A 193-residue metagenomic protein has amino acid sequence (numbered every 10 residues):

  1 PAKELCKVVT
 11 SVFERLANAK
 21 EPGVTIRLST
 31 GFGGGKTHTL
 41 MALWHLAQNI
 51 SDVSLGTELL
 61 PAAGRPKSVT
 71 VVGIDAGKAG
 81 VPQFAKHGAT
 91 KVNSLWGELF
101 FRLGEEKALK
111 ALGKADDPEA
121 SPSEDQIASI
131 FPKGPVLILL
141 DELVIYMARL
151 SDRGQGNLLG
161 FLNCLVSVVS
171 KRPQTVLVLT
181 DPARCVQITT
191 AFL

Functional and structural regions predicted by a protein language model:
P1-A19: N-terminal pre-Walker A segment at the start of P-loop NTPase domains
K3-C6, I26-G31, H38-D125: P-loop NTPase motor core
N18-A19, N49-S54, P132-K133, R153-G154 (+1 more regions): Secondary-structure transition/capping motifs at alpha-helix termini and the adjoining loop/turn into the next element
G34, I145-R153, S167, K171 (+1 more regions): Residues immediately C-terminal
I74, L137-D141, G160, S167 (+1 more regions): Structural recognition of the conserved hydrophobic beta-strand(s) that form the central parallel beta-sheet of P-loop
R102, D125-S129, N157-L177: Substrate-engagement module of ASCE P-loop NTPases
I130-Q155, L177: Conserved P-loop NTPase "ATPase switch" module shared by AAA+ and STAND
C185-L193: Short regulatory helix/loop adjacent to the ATP-binding pocket of P-loop NTPases
